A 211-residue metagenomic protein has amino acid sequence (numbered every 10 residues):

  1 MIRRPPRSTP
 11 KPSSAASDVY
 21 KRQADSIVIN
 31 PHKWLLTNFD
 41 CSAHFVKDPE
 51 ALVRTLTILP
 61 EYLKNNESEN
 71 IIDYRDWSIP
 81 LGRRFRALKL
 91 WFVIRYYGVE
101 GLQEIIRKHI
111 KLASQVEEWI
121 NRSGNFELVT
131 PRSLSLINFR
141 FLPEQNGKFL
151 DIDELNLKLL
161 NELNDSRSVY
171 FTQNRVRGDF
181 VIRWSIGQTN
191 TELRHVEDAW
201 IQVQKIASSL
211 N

Functional and structural regions predicted by a protein language model:
M1-A16, Y20: Single conserved hydrophobic/aromatic residue that forms the stacking wall/gate of nucleotide- or nucleobase-binding
R22-N121: Active-site C-terminal subdomain of aminotransferase-like
K33, Y96-V99, P143-Q145, Q188-E192: A generic structural motif
F92-V93, N138-P143, I182-I186: Short, hydrophobic beta-strand segments
E127-R132, F171-V176: Short beta-strand
L128-L163: Conserved PLP-binding catalytic core of the aspartate aminotransferase-like
L163-Y170, Q204-L210: A common structural junction motif
V176-N211: PLP-dependent enzyme catalytic core of the Aspartate aminotransferase-like
